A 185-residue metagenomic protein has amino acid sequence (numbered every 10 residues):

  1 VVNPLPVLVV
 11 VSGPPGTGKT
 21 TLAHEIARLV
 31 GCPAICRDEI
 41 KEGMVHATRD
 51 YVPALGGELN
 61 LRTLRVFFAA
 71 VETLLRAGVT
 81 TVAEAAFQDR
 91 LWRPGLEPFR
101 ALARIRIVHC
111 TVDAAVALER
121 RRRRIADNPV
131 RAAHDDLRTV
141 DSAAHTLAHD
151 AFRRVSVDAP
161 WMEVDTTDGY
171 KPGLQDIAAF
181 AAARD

Functional and structural regions predicted by a protein language model:
P4-L8, G78-V79: Pre-Walker A (Motif I) flank of P-loop NTPase domains
V11: Hydrophobic anchor at the beta1->P-loop junction of P-loop NTPases
P15: The conserved Walker
G18: Conserved glycine(s) of the Walker
T21-E72: Conserved substrate/cofactor phosphate-moiety recognition/catalytic segment in nucleotide-dependent phosphotransferases
L59-A103: Glycine-rich phosphate-binding loop used to anchor ATP phosphates in small-molecule kinases, encompassing both
A101-R122: Conserved phosphate-donor/acceptor-positioning beta-strand/loop module used by diverse small-molecule
A126-L174: Small-molecule kinase domains that catalyze NTP-dependent phosphoryl transfer to phosphate-bearing small molecules
